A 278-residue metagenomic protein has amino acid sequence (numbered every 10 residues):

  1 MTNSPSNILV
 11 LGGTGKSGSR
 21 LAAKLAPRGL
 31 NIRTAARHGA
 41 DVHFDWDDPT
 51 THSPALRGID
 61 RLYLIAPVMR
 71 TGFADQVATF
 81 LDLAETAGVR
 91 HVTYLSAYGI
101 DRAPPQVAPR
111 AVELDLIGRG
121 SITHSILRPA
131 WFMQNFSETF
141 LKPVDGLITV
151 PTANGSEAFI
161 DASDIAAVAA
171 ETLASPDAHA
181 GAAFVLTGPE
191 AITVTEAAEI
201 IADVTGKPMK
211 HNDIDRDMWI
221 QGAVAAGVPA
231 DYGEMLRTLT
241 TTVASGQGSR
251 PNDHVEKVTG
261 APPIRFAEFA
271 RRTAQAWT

Functional and structural regions predicted by a protein language model:
T2-S4, A274-T278: Generic C-terminal helix-cap and adjacent flexible tail
T2-T34, H38, D47-P49, R57-D60 (+8 more regions): Oxidoreductase cofactor-interface core, primarily capturing Rossmann-like NAD(P)-dependent enzymes
F44: Cofactor-binding loops of NAD(P)H-dependent oxidoreductases, dominated by short-chain dehydrogenase/reductases
K210-A276: Mobile cap/lid helix-loop segments that border enzyme active or cofactor-binding sites and regulate substrate access
